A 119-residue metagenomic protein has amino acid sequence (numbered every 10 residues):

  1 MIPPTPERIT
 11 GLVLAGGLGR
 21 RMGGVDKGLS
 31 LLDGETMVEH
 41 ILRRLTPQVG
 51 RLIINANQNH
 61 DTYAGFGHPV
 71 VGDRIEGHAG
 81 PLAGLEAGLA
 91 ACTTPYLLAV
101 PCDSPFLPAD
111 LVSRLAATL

Functional and structural regions predicted by a protein language model:
I2-L119: Nucleotide and nucleotide-moiety/phosphate-recognizing core
